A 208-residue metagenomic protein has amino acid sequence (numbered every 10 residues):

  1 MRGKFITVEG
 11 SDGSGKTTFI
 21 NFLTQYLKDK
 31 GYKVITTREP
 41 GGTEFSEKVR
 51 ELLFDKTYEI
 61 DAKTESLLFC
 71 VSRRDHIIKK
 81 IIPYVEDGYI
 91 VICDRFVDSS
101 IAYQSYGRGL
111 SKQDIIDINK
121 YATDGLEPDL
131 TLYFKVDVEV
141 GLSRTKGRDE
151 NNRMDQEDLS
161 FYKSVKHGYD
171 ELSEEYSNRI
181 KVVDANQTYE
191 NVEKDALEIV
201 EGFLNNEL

Functional and structural regions predicted by a protein language model:
R2-F5: Pre-Walker A (Motif I) flank of P-loop NTPase domains
V8: Hydrophobic anchor at the beta1->P-loop junction of P-loop NTPases
G13: Walker A (P-loop) phosphate-binding loop of P-loop NTPases
K16: Conserved lysine of the Walker
F19: Hydrophobic positions on the alpha1 helix immediately C-terminal to the Walker A/P-loop
T24, E139-L208: NTP-dependent small-molecule kinase module
Y26, Y32-T123: ATP-dependent small-molecule kinase phosphotransfer cores that center on conserved nucleotide phosphate-binding segments
R95, S99-H167: A glycine- and Lys/Arg-enriched "phosphate-lid" helix/loop adjacent to the NTP-binding pocket of small-molecule kinases
